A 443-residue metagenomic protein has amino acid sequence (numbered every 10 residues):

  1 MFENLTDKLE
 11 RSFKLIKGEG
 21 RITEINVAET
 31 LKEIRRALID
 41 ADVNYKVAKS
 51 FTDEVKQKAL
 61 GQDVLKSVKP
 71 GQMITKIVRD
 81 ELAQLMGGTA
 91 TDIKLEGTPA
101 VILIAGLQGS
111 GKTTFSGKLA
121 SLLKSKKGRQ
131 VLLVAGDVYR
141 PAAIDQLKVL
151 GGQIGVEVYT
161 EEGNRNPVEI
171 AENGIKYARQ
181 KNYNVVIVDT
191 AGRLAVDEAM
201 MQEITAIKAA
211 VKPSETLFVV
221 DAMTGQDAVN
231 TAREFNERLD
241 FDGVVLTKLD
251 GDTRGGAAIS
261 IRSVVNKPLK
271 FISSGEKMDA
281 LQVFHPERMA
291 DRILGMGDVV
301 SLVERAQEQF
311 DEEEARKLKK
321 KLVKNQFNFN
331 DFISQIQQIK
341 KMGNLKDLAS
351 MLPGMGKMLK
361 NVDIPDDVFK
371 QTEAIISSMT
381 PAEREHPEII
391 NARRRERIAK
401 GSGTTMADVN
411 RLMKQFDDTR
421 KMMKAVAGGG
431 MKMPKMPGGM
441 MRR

Functional and structural regions predicted by a protein language model:
M1, E19, N26, K66 (+16 more regions): Replace "in large, NTP-powered and nucleic-acid-processing enzymes" with "in large, NTP-powered factors and other
F2-E19, R288-R443: Long amphipathic alpha-helical segments used for membrane anchoring, targeting, substrate engagement, or oligomerization
K8-G136, A143-N164, I170-T190: Primarily NTPase-proximal linker/entry elements flanking Walker-type ATP/GTP-binding cores
I16, D42-N44, V78, L107 (+9 more regions): Residue-level signature of catalytic and energy-coupling elements of molecular machines, predominantly ATP/GTP-dependent
D40, Q57-L60, A83, G87 (+7 more regions): Generic secondary-structure signature for well-ordered alpha-helical cores
S110, Y139-P141, R165-P167, G192-V196 (+2 more regions): Short, small-residue-enriched loops and turns at beta-alpha junctions that line or gate enzyme active sites
P141-L147, A228-T231: Short, glycine/polar-rich helix-capping loops at beta-to-alpha or helix-loop-helix junctions that flank or form
A171-I175, R179, Y183, A195 (+2 more regions): Conserved phosphate-handling catalytic cores of large alpha/beta enzymes
